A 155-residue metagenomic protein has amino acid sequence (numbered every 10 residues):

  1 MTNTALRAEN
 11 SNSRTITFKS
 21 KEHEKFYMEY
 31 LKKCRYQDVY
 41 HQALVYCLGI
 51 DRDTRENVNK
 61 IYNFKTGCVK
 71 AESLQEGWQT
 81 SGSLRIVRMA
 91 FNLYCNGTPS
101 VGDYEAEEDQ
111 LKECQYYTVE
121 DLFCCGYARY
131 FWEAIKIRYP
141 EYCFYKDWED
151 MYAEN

Functional and structural regions predicted by a protein language model:
M1-L84, R88, C95-N155: Extended, charge-biased low-complexity segments that typically form long amphipathic alpha-helices/coiled-coils
